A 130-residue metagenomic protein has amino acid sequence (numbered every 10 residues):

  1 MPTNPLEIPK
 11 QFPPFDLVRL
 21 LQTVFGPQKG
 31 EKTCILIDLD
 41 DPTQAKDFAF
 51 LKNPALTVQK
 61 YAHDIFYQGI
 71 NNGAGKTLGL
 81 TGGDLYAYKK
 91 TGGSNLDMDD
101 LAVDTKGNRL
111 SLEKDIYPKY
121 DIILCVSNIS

Functional and structural regions predicted by a protein language model:
M1-S130: Active-site bordering "gate/hinge" segments that shape substrate access to catalytic or cofactor-binding pockets
